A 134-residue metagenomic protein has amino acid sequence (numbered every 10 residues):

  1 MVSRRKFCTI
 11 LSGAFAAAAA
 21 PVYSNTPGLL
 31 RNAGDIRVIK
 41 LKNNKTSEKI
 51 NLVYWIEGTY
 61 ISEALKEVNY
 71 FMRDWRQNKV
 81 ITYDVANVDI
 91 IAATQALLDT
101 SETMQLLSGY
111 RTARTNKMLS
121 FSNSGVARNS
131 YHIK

Functional and structural regions predicted by a protein language model:
M1, A19-N51: C-terminal segment of N-terminal export signals and the immediately downstream linker at the start of the mature
S3-R4, A127: Short, intrinsically disordered low-complexity segments
R4-R5, R111: Basic side chains
K6-T26: N-terminal export signals
A16, R31, T103-M104: Secondary-structure boundary/capping residues
R37-K134: Cell-envelope/glycan interface and biosynthesis
